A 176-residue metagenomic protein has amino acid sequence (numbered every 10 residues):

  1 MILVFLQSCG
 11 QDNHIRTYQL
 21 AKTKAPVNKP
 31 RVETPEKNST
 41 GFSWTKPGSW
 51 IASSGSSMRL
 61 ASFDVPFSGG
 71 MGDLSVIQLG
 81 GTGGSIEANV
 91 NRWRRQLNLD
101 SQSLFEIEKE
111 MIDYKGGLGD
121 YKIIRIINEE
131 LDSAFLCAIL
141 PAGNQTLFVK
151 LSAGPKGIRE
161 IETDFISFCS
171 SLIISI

Functional and structural regions predicted by a protein language model:
V4-G72, L79-L118, I127-D132, L140-Q145 (+1 more regions): N-terminal targeting sequences that direct proteins away from the cytosol to non-cytosolic compartments
I124: Hydrophobic residues at beta-strand termini and immediately following loops that shape nucleotide-binding pockets
